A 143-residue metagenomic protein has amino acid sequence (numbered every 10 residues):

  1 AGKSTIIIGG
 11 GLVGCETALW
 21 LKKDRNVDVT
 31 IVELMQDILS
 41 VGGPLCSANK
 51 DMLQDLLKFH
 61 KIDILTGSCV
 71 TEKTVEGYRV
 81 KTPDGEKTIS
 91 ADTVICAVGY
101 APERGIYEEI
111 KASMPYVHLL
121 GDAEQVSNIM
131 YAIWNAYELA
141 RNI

Functional and structural regions predicted by a protein language model:
A1-K3, C15, K22-E109: A Rossmann-like FAD-binding core segment of flavoenzymes
A1-R25, S113-N128: Glycine-rich dinucleotide-binding loop and its adjacent helix/turn
S40-G43, S127-A132: Short, charged, surface-exposed secondary-structure boundary motifs
Y131-I143: An active-site-proximal "capping" alpha-helix that borders the catalytic cofactor pocket
